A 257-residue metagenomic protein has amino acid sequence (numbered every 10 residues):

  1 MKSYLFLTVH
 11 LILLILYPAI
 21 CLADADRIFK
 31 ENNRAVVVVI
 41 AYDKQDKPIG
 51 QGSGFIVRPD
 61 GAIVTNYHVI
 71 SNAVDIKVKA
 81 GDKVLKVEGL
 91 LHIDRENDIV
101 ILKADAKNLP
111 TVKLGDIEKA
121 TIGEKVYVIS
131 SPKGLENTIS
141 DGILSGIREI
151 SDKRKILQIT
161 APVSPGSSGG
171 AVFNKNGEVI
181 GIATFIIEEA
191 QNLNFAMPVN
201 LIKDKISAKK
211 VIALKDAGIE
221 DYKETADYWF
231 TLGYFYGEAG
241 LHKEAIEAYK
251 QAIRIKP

Functional and structural regions predicted by a protein language model:
A23-K30, V39, A73, E88 (+3 more regions): C-terminal cap/linker of serine protease catalytic domains
Q45-P48, R58-S130, G134-T138, D152-I156 (+2 more regions): Conserved active-site neighborhood of the chymotrypsin/trypsin-like protease fold
F55-I56, L144, V163-A183: Catalytic nucleophile loop of clan PA
Q251-R254: Conserved structural position within tetratricopeptide repeats
